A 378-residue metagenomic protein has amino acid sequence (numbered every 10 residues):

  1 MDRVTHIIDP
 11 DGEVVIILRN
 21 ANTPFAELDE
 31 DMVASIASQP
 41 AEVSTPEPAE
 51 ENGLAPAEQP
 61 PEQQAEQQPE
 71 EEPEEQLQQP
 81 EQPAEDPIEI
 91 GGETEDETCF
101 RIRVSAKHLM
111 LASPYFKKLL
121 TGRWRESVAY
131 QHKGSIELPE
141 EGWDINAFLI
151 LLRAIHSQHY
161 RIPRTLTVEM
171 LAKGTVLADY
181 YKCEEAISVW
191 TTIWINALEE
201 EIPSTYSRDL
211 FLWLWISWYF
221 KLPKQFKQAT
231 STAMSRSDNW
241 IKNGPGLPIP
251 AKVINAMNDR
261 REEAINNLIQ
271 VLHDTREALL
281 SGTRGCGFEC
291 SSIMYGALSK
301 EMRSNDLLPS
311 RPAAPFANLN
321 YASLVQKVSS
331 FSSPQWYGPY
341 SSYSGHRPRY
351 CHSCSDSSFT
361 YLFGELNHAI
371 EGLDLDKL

Functional and structural regions predicted by a protein language model:
M1-M110, R153-E169, L279-G282: N-terminal BTB/POZ boundary and linker segment
R3, I7, S292-L378: Long C-terminal extensions of eukaryotic subunits of large macromolecular complexes
I17, S207, K227-Q228, T232 (+6 more regions): Peripheral, non-catalytic segments of secretory and membrane proteins
L28-D31, Y115-F116, V189-W190, A229-T230: Short coil/turn segments at secondary-structure boundaries
I36-A41, M110-K117, N239-W240, F359-L362: Short, surface-exposed linear segments at secondary-structure transitions and domain or protein termini
E81-E201, F288, S292, G296 (+1 more regions): Canonical BTB/POZ domain core
Y115, A147-I150, K252, A256 (+6 more regions): Exposed alpha-helical structural elements
M170, I187-P312: Alpha-helical protein-protein interaction/assembly modules
